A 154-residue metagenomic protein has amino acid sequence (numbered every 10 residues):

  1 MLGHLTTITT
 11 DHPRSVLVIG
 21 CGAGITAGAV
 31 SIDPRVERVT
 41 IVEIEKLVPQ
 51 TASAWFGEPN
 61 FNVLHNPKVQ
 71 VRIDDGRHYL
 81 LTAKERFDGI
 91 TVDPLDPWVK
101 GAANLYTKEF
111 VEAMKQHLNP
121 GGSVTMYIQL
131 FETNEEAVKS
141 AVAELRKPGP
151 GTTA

Functional and structural regions predicted by a protein language model:
M1-V142, R146: The AdoMet/dcAdoMet-binding core of the Class I SAM-like
M126, G149-A154: Conserved S-adenosyl-L-methionine
